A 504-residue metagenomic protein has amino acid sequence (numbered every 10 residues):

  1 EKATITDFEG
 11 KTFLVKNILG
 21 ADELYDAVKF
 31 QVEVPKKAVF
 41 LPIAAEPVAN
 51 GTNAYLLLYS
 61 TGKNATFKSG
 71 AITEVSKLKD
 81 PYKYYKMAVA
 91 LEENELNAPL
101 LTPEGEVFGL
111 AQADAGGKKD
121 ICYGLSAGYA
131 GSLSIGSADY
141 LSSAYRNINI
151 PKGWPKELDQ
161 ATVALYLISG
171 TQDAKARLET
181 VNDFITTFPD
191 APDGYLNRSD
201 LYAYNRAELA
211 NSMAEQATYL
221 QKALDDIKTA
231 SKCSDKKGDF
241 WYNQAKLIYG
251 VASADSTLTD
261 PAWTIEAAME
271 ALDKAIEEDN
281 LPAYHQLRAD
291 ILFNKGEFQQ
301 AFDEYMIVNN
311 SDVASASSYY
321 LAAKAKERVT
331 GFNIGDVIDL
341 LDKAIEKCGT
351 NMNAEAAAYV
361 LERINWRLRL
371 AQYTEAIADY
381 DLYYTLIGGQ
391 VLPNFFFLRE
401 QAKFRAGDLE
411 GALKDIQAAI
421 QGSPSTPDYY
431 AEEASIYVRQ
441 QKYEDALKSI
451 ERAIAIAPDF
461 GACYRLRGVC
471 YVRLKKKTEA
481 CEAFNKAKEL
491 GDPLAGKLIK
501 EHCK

Functional and structural regions predicted by a protein language model:
E1-A54, G62-T66, P81: Conserved active-site neighborhood of the chymotrypsin/trypsin-like protease fold
A38-Y84, L91-E92, A111-C122: Flexible, gly/ser-rich surface segments that form the specificity/activation loops bordering the active-site cleft
L91-A111: Catalytic nucleophile loop of clan PA
L110-T180: C-terminal cap/linker of serine protease catalytic domains
D200, Y204-A207, K246, S253 (+7 more regions): Residue-level recognition of tetratricopeptide repeat
Y204-E208, G250-V251, N294, R328-T330 (+5 more regions): Register position in tetratricopeptide repeats
Q390, Q401, R405, E410 (+1 more regions): Terminal, low-structured helical/coil segments at or just beyond the last alpha-helical repeat
